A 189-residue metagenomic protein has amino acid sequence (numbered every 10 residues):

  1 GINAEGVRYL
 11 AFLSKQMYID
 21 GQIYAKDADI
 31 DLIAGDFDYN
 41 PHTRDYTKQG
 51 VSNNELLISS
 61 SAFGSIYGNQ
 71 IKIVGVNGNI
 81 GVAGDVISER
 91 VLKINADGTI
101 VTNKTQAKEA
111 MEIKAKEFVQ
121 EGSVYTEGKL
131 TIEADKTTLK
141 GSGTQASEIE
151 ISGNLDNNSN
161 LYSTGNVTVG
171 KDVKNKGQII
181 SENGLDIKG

Functional and structural regions predicted by a protein language model:
G1-G189: Extracellular and secretory-pathway beta-repeat/beta-biased strand scaffolds
